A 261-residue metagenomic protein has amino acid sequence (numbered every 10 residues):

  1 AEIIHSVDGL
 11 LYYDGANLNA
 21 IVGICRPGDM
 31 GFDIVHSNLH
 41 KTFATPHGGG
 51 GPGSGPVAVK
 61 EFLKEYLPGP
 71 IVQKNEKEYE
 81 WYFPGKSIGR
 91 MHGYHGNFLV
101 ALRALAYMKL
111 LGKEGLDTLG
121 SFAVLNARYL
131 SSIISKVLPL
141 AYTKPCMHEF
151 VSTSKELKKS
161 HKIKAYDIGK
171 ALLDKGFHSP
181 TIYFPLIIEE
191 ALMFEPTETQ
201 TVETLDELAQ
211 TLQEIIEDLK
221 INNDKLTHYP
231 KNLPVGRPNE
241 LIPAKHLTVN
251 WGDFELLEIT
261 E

Functional and structural regions predicted by a protein language model:
A1-E76, K162-I163, E190: Conserved PLP-enzyme active-site core in the AAT-like
C25, E80-M91, H95, A101 (+1 more regions): Non-catalytic terminal extensions of PLP-dependent enzymes
